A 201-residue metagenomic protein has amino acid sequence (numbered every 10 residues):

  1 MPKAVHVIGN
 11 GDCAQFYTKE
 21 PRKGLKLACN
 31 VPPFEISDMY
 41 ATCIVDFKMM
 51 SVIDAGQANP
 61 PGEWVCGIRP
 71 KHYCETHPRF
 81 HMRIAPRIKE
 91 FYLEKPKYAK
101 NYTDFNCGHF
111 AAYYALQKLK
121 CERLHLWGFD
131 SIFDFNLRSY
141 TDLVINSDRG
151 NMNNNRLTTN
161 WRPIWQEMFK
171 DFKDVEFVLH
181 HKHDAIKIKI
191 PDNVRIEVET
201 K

Functional and structural regions predicted by a protein language model:
M1-K201: Metal-ion/cofactor- or nucleotide/acyl-coenzyme-handling active-site neighborhoods
